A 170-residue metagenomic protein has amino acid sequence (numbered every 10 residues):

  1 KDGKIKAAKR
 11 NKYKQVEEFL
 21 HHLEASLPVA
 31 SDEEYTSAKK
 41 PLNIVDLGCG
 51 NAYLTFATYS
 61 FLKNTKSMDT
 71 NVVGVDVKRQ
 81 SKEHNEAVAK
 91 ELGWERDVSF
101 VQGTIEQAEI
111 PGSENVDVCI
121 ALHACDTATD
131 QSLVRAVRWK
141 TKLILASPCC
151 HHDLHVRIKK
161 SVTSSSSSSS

Functional and structural regions predicted by a protein language model:
K1-K39, F56-S60: S-adenosyl-L-methionine
A7, H21, V77-S170: Class I S-adenosyl-L-methionine
S31-P41, T65-D69, E95: Short helix-terminating capping/connector loops at secondary-structure junctions
K39-G50: Conserved class I S-adenosyl-L-methionine
L47, F56, S147-C149: Short loop/turn segments at strand-loop or loop-helix junctions that form parts of catalytic or ligand-binding pockets
G50-N51, Q80: Short acidic, Gly/Ser-rich segments with clustered Asp/Glu that frequently serve as metal-coordination loops in enzyme
N51-S67: Conserved SAM-binding loop of SAM-dependent methyltransferases across substrates and taxa, primarily the Class I
N71-D76: Conserved SAM-binding motif I beta-strand of class I
